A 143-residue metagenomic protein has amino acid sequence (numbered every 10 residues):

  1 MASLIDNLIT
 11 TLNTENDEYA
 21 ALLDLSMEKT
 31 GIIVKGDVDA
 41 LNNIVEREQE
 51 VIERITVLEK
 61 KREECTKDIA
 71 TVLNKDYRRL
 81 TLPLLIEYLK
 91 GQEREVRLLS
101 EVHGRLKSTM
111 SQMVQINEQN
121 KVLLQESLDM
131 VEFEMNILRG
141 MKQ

Functional and structural regions predicted by a protein language model:
M1-L85, K90: Extended, charge-rich alpha-helical scaffolding segments
L80-Q143: Short terminal interaction segments
